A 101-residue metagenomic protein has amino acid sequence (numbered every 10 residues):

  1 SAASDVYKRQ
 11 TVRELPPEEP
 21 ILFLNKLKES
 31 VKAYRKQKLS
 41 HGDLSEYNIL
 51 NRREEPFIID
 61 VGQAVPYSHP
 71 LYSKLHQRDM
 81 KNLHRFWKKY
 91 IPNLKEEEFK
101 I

Functional and structural regions predicted by a protein language model:
S1-Y7: Short, small-residue-biased leader/transition segments that mark boundaries at the very start of proteins
K8-P17: AlphaC helix of the protein kinase catalytic domain
E19-F23, R35-H41, R52-I101: C-lobe/activation-segment region of protein kinase-like
S30-Y34: Conserved hydrophobic alpha-helix
L44-I49: Hydrophobic residue at the +6 position relative to the catalytic HRD Asp in the kinase catalytic loop
